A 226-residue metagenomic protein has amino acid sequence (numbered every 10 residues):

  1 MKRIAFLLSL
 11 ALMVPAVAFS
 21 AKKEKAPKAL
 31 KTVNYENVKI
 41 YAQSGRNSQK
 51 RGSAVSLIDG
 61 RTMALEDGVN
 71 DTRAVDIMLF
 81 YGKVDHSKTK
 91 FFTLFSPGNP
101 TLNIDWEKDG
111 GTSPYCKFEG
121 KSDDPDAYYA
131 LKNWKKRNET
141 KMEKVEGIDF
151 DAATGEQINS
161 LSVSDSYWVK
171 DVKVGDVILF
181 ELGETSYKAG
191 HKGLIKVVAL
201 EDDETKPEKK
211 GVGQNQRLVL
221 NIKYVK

Functional and structural regions predicted by a protein language model:
M1-E24: Bacterial Sec-dependent N-terminal signal peptides
L8-V14, K31, K132, I195 (+1 more regions): Compositionally biased amphipathic helical and low-complexity segments enriched in hydrophobic
A21-Y167, K226: N-terminal "domain-start" segment
Y129-K209, R217-V225: Acidic, glycine-rich flexible loop segments
